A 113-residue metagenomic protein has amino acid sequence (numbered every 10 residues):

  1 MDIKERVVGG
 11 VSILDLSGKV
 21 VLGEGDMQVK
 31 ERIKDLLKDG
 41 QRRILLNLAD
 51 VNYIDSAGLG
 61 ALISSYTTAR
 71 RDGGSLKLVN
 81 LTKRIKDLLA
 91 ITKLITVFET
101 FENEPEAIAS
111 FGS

Functional and structural regions predicted by a protein language model:
M1-D15: Short beta-strand/loop segment at the start of cytosolic alpha/beta domains
D2-K4, K34-D35, A109: Short, flexible, glycine/charge-rich loop motifs used to bind or transfer phosphoryl groups or to couple energy/partner
G10-V11, K19, S75, S113: Intrinsically disordered, low-complexity regions
V20-F98: Amphipathic alpha-helical interaction surfaces in cytosolic regulatory modules
K83, P105-E106: Acidic phosphotransfer microenvironment of two-component signaling modules
E99-N103: Short acidic-hydrophobic, aromatic-tinged amphipathic segments that line or gate anion-handling sites
E106-G112: Short, charged, intrinsically disordered terminal tails
